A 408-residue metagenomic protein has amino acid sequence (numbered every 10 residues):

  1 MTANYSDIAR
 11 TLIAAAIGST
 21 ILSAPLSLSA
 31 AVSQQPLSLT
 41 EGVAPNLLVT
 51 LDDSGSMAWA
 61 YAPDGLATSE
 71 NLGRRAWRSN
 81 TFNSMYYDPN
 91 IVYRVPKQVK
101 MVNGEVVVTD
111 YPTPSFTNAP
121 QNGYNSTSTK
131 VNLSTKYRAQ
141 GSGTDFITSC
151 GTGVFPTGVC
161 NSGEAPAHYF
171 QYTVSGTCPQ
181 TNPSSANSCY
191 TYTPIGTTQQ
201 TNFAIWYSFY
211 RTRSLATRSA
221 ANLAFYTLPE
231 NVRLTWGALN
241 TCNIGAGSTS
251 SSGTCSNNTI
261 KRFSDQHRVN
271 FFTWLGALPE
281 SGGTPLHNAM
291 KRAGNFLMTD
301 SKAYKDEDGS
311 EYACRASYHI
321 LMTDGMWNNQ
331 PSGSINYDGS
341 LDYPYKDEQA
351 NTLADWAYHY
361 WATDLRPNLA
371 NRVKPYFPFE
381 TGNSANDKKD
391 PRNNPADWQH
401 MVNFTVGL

Functional and structural regions predicted by a protein language model:
T2-A14: Bacterial N-terminal signal peptides that target proteins for export
L12-A24: Bacterial N-terminal signal peptides
L26-L408: P/S/T/G-enriched low-complexity
